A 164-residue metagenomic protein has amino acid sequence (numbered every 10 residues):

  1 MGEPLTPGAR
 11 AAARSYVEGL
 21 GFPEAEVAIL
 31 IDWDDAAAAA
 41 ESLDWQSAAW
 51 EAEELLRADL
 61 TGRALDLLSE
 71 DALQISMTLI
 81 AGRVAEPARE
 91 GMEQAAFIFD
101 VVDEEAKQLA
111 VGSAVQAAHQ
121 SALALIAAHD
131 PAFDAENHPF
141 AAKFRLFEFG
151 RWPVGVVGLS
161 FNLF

Functional and structural regions predicted by a protein language model:
M1-F164: Short, glycine-biased loop/turn motifs at secondary-structure junctions and in low-complexity Ser/Thr/Pro-rich termini
